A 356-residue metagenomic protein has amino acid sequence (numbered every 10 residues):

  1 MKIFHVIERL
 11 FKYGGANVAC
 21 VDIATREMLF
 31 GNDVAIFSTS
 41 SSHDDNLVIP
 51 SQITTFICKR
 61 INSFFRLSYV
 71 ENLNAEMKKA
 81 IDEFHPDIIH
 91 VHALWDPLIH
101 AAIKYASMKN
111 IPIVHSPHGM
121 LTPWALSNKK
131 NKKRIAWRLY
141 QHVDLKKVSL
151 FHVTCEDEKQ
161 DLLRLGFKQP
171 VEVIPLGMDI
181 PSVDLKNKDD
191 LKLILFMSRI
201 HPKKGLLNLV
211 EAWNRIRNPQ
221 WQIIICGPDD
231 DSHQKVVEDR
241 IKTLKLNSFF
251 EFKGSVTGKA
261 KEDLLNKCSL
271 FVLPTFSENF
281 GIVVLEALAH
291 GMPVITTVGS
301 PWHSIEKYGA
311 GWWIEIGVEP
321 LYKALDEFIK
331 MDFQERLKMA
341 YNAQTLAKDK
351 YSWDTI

Functional and structural regions predicted by a protein language model:
F4, H152, M178, K186-R215 (+1 more regions): Conserved donor-binding/catalytic core segment of Leloir-type glycosyltransferases
I7-Y13, C20, R26-Y69, P228: N-terminal strand-loop element at the rim of the active site of nucleotide-sugar-dependent glycosyltransferases
L29, M108, L121, K133-F151: Membrane-proximal helix-turn-helix segments that form the acceptor-binding/catalytic region of lipid-linked
D157, G177: Carbohydrate-associated surface elements
K235-V256: Nucleotide-activated donor-binding/catalytic signature segment of Leloir-type glycosyltransferases, i.e., the conserved
F276: Aromatic "clamp/platform" in nucleotide-sugar-dependent glycosyltransferases that forms part of the donor/acceptor
P293-T297: Short hydrophobic beta-strand element within catalytic cores of glycosyltransferases and related nucleotide-activated
G311-E319, F328-F333: Conserved acidic donor-binding segment of nucleotide-sugar-dependent glycosyltransferases
